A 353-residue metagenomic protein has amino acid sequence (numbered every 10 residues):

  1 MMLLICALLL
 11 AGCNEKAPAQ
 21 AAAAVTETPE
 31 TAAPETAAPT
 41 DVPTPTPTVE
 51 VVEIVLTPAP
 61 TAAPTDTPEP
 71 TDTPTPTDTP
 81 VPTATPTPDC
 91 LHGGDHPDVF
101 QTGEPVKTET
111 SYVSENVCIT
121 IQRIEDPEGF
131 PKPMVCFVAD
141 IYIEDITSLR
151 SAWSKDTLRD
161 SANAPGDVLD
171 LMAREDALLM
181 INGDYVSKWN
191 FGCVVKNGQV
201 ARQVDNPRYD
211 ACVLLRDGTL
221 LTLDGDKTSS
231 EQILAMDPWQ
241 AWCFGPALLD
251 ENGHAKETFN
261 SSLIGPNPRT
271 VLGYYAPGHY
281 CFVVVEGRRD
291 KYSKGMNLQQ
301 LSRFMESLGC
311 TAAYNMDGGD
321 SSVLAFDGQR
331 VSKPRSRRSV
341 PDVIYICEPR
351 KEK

Functional and structural regions predicted by a protein language model:
M1-L3: Sec-dependent signal peptide recognition, specifically the positively charged N-region followed immediately by
L9-G12: C-terminal motif of bacterial Sec signal peptides marking the signal peptidase cleavage site
E15-D89, T102: Ser/Thr-rich, Proline-interspersed low-complexity disordered segments
E15-P18, P86-N206: Zymogen propeptides
L91-H92, H96-D98, K107-S111, T120 (+1 more regions): Active-site-adjacent helix-turn-beta-strand microarchitecture at beta-sheet edges that either contains or buttresses
Y142-D145, L214-L220, E251-N252, Y274-G278 (+2 more regions): Short acidic-glycine loop/turn motifs at beta-strand connectors
L178-N182, C212-L214, G273, C281-V283 (+1 more regions): Structural recognition of the beta-strand scaffold that forms the well-ordered cores of secreted hydrolase catalytic
W189-P207, E257-T311, S321-K353: Conserved, well-ordered active-site substructure
